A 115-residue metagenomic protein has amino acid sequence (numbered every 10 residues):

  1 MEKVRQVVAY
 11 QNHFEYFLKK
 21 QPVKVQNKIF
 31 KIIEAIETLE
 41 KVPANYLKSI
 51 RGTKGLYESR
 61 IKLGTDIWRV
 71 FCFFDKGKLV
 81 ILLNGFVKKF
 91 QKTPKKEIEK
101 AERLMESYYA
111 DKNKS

Functional and structural regions predicted by a protein language model:
M1-I67, K76-V80, K89-S115: Basic, Lys/Arg-enriched alpha-helical interface segments
L83: ATP-dependent carboxylate-activation loops
F86: RNase H-like polynucleotidyl transferase catalytic core
